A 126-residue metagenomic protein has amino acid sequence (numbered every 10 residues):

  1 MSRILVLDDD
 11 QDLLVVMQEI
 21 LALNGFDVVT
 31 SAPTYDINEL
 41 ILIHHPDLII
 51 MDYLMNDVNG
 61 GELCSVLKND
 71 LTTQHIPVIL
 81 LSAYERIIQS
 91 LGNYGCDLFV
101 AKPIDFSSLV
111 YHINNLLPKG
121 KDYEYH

Functional and structural regions predicted by a protein language model:
Q11-V29: Two-component/phosphorelay signaling modules centered on CheY-like receiver
L14, N56-D57, Q74, K102: The feature encodes the CheY-like receiver
T30-L48: Acidic, metal-coordinating helix/loop segments flanking the phosphotransfer/catalytic sites of two-component signaling
A32, M55-V58, L67: Hydrophobic residue at a beta-alpha junction that N-caps the helix immediately following a catalytic beta-strand/loop
D52: Active-site residues of response regulator receiver
I104-N115, K121: C-terminal output helix
